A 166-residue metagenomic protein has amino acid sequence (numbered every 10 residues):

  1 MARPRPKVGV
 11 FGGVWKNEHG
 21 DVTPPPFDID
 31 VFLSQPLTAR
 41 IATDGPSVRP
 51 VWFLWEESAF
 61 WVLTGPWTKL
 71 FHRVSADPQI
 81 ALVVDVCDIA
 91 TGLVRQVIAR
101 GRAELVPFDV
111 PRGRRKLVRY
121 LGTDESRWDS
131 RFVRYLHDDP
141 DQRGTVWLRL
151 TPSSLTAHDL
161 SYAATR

Functional and structural regions predicted by a protein language model:
A2-T23, L93-R166: Charged, gly/pro-rich active-site loop segments
V10-T43: Short, conserved active-site entrance elements at the starts or edges of catalytic domains
Q35-P36, A76-D77, S153: Structured helix-beta-strand junction loops
Q35-P66, A81-V86: Short beta-strand segments
R40-D44, D88, R131-D139: Short helix-to-loop capping/linker segments positioned immediately adjacent to catalytic or ligand/cofactor-binding
G65-K69, R119-L121: Short, solvent-exposed aromatic-acidic interface loops
T68, I89, S154-T156: Short, solvent-exposed loop/turn segments at secondary-structure junctions
L70-R100, E104: Helix-adjacent hinge/juxtasegments
